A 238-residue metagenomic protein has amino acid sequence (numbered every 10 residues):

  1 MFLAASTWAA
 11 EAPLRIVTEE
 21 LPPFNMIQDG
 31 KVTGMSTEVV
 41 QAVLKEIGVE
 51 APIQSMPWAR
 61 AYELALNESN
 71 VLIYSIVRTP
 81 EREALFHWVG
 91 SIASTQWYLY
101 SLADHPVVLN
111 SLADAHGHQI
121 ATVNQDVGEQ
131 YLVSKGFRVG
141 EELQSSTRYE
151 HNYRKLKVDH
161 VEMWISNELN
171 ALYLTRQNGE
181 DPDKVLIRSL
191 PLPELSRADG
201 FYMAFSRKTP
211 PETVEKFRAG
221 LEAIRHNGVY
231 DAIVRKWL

Functional and structural regions predicted by a protein language model:
A4-T7: N-terminal signal peptide c-region/cleavage motif recognized by signal peptidases
A10-P80, A84, S145-S146, N227 (+1 more regions): Extracytoplasmic small-molecule ligand-binding "clamshell" domains of the periplasmic binding protein/Venus flytrap
A12-M26, L112-G128: Short loop->beta-strand "edge-of-pocket" segments that line small-molecule binding or catalytic clefts across diverse
T18-E20, T95-Y98, D181-R218, L238: Periplasmic-binding protein-like
E38-E46, H118-Q119, D126, D199-I233: Extended ligand-binding regions for polar small-molecule ligands
V40-V49, G90-S91, Q125-T147, Y153-K155 (+2 more regions): Ligand-binding cleft/hinge of the Venus flytrap
Q41, I53-D114, V127-G128, S189-S196: Acidic, polar ligand-binding/catalytic clefts
A59-V71, H87, Y149-Y173, Q177-N178: Short helices/loops that flank or line small-molecule/ion binding pockets
